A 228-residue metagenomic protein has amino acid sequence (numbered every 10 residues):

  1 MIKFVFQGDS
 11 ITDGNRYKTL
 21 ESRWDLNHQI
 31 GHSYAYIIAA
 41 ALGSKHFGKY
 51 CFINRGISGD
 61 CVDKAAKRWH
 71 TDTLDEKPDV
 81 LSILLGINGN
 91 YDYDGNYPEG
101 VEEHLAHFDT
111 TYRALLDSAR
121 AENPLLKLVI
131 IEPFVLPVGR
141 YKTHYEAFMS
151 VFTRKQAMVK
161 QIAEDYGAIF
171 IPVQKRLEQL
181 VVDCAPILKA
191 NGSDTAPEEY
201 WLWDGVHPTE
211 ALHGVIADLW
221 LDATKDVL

Functional and structural regions predicted by a protein language model:
M1-R55, H70-K77: Serine-esterase "nucleophile elbow" of acetyl-processing enzymes
G14-N15, G59, G89: Short beta->alpha connector loops of Rossmann-like oxidoreductase domains
H32, I37-G48, K64-L228: Alpha-helical cap/lid subdomain in secreted, periplasmic, or secretory-pathway luminal O-acyl-processing enzymes
R55-V62: Functional beta-strand-loop-alpha-helix junction segments that form "active/interaction loops" within catalytic
